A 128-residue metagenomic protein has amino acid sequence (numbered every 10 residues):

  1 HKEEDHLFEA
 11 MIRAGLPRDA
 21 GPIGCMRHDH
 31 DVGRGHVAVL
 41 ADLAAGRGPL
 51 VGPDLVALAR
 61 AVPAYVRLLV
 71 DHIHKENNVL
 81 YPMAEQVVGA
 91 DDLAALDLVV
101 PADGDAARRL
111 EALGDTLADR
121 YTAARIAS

Functional and structural regions predicted by a protein language model:
H1-S128: Small-residue-biased structural context
